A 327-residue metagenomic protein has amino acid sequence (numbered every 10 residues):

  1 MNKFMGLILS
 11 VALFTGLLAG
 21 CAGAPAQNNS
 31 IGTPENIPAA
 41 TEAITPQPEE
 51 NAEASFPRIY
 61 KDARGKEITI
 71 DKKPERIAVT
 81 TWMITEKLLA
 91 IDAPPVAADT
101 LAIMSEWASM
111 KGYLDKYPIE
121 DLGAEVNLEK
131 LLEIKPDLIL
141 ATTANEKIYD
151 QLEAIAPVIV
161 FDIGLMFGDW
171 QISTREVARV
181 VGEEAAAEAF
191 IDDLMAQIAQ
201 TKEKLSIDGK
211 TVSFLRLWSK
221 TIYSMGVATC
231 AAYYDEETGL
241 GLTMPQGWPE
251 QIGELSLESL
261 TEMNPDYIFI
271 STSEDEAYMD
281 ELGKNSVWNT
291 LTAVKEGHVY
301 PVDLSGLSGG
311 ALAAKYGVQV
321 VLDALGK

Functional and structural regions predicted by a protein language model:
N2-L9, G20-M83, A185-S213, Y278 (+3 more regions): Bacterial Sec-exported substrate-binding components of ABC uptake systems
D62-G65, E120-E129, P249-L257: Short helix-initiation/N-cap motifs at beta->coil->alpha
E67-K73, Y113-I119, A185-A186, T238-P249: A local structural motif
W82-K130: A short, structured surface patch at a secondary-structure boundary
M104-A108, Y223-I252: Alpha-helical, coiled-coil/dimerization segments enriched in small aliphatic residues
I119, L128, K135-A141, P157 (+2 more regions): Proline-aspartate-enriched helix->loop->beta-strand connector
Q151-W218, L307, L312-K327: Extracytoplasmic substrate-binding proteins
M263-K327: Structured C-terminal subdomain patch of bacterial secreted/periplasmic proteins
